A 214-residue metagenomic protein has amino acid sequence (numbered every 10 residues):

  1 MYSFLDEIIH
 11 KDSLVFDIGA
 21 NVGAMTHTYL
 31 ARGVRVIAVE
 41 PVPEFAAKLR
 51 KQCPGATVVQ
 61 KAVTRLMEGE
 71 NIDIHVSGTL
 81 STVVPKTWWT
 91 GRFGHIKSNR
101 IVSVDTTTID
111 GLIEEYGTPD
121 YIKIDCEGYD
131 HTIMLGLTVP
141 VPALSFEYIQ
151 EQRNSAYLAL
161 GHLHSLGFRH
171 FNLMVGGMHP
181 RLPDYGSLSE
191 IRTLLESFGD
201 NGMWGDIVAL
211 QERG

Functional and structural regions predicted by a protein language model:
M1-G214: Phosphate/nucleotide-binding beta-alpha loop and adjacent structural elements of enzyme active sites
